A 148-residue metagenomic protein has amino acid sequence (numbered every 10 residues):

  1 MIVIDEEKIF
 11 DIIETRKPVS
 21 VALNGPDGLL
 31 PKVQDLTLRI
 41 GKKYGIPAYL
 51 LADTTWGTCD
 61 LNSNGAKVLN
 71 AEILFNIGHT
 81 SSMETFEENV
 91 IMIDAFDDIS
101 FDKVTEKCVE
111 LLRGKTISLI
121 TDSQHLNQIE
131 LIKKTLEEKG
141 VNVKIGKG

Functional and structural regions predicted by a protein language model:
M1-G148: An N-terminal assembly and electron-transfer interface module characteristic of large anaerobic redox and radical
